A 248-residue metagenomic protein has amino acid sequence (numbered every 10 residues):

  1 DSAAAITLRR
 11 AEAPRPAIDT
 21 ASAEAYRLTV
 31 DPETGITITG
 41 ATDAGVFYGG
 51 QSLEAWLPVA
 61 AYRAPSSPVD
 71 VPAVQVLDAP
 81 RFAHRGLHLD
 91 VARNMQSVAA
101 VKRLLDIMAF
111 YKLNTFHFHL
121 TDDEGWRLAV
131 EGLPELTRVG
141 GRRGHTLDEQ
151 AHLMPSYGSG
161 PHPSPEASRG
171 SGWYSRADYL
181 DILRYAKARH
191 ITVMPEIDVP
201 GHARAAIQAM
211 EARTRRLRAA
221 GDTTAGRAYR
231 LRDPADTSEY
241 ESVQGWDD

Functional and structural regions predicted by a protein language model:
D1-H84: Contiguous, structured surface segment used for ligand recognition
I36-G40, D90-N94, S168-G172: Second-shell loop/turn segments in exported
T42, M108, V193: Conserved hydrophobic/aromatic pocket- or pore-lining residues that grip, position, or stack substrates in active sites
V46, V101, S175, Y179: Aromatic/hydrophobic pocket-lining residues that form the small-molecule binding cavity in soluble enzyme cores
A83-R85, K112-N114, K187-V193: Short, well-ordered coil/turn segments that N-cap beta-strands
L87-D123, R127: A conserved hydrophobic secondary-structure block that centers on an alpha-helix together with its immediately flanking
D90, F118-T121, M194-H202, R232: Generic beta-strand/beta-sheet core signal
E124-A188, A203-D248: Aromatic- and acidic-residue-enriched carbohydrate-binding clefts of CAZyme catalytic domains
